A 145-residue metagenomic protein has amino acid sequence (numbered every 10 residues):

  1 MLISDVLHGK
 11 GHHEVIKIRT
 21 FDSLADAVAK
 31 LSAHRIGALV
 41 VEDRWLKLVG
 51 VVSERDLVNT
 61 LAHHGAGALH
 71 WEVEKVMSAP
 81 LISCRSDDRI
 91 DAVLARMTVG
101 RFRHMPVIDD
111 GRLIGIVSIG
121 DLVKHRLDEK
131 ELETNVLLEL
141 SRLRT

Functional and structural regions predicted by a protein language model:
M1-T145: Tandem CBS (Cystathionine beta-synthase) repeat/Bateman regulatory domains
